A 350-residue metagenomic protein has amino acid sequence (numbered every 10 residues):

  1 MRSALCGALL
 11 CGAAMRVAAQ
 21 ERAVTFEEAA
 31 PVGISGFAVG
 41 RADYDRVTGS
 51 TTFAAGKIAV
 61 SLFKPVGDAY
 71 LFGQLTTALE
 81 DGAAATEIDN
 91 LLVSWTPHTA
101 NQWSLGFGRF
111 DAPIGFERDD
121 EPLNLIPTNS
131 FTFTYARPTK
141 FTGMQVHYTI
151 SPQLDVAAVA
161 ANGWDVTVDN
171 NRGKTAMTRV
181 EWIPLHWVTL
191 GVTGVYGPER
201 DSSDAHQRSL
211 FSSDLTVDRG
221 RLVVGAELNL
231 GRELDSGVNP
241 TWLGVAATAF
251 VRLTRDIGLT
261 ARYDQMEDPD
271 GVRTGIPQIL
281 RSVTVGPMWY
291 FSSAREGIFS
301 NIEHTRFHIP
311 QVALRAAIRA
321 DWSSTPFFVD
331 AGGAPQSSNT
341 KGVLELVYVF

Functional and structural regions predicted by a protein language model:
M1-L5: Bacterial N-terminal signal peptides that target proteins for export
A8-R16, V93, D321: Hydrophobic alpha-helical segments of integral membrane proteins
L10-G12, V17-Y44, R295-I302, E345 (+1 more regions): N-terminal periplasmic/intermembrane-space "pro-region" immediately following the signal or transit peptide
E21-G163, R172-A176, E181-L190, T248-T260 (+1 more regions): Outer membrane beta-barrel
Y44-T48, L92-S94, R118, V188-F350: Outer-membrane beta-barrel pore domains
